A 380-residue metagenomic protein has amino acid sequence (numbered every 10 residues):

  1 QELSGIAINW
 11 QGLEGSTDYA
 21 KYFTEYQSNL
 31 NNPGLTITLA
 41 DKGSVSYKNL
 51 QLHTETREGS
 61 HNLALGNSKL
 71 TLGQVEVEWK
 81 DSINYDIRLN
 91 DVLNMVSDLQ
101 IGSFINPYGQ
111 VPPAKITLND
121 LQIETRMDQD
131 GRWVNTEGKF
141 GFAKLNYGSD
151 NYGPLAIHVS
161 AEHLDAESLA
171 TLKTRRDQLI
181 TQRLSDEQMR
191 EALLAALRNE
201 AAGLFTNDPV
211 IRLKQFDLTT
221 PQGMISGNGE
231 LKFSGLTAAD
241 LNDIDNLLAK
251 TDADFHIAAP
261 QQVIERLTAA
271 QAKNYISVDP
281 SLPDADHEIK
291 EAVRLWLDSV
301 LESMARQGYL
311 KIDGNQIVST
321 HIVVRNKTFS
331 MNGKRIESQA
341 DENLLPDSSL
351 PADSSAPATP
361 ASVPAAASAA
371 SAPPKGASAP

Functional and structural regions predicted by a protein language model:
Q1-P380: Glycine-rich, small/hydroxylated-residue low-complexity segments
